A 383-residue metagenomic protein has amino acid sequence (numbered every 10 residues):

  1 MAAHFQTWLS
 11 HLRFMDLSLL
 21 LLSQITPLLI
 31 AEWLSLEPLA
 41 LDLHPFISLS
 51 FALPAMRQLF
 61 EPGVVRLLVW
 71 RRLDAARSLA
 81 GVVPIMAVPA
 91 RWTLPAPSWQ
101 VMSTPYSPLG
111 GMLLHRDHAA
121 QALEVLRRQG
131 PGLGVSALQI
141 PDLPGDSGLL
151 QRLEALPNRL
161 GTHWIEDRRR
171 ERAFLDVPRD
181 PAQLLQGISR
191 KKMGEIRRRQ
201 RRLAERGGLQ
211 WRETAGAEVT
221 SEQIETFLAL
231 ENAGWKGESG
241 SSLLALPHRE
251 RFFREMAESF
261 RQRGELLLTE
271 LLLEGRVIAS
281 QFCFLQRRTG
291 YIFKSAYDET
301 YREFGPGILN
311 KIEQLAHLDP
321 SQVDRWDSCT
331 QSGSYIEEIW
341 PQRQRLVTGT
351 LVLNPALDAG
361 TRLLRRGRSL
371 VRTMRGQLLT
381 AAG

Functional and structural regions predicted by a protein language model:
M1-R13: N-terminal amphipathic/basic-hydrophobic helices that include classical n-h-c signal peptides and signal-anchor
L12, D16-W99, D142-R302: A conserved beta-strand-loop-helix scaffold within acyl/acetyltransferase catalytic domains
G63-V65, H118, G132-V135, L266 (+1 more regions): Short, high-confidence coil segments that cap the C-terminus of an alpha-helix and link into the following beta-strand
A87, L150-A182, L273, S321-G383: Active-site/acyl-donor-binding loops of N-acyltransferases
L94, T104, H115, E124-R128 (+1 more regions): Aromatic (often tryptophan-rich) hydrophobic motifs at membrane interfaces
L109-H115: The substrate-binding groove and active-site-proximal loops of carbohydrate-active enzymes, especially glycoside
L126-G130, S136-P141: Histidine-centered acyl-transfer/condensation active-site motif and its immediate structural neighborhood
L138-I140, R212, R325-D327: Short catalytic-loop micro-motif centered on adjacent basic/acidic residues
